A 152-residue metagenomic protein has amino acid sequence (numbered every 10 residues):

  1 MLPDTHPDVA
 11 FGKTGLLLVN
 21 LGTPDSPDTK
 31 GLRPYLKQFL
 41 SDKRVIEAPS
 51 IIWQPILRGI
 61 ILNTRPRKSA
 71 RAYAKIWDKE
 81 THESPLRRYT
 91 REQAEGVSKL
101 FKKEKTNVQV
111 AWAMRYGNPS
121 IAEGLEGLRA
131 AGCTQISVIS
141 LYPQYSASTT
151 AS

Functional and structural regions predicted by a protein language model:
M1-S152: Active-site-proximal alpha-helix that buttresses catalytic centers in soluble enzyme cores
